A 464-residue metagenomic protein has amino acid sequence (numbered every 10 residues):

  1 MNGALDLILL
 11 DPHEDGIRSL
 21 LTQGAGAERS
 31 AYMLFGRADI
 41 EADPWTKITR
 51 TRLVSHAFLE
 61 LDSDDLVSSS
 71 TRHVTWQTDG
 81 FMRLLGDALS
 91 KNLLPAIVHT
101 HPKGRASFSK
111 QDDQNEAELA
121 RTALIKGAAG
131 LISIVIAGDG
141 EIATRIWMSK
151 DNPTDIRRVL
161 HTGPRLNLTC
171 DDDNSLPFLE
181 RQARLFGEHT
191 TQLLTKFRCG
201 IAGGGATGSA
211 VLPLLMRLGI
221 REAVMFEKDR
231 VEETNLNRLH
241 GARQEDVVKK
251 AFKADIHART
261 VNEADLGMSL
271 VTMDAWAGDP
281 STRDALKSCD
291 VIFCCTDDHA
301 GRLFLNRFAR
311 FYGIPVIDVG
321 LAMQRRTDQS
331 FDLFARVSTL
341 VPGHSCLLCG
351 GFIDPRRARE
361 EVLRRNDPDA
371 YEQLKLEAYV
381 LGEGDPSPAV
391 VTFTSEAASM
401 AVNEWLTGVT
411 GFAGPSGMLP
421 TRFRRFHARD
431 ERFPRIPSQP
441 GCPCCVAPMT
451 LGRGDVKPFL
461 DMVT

Functional and structural regions predicted by a protein language model:
M1-A96, P102-N167: Conserved beta-strand-loop surface patch within small alpha/beta domains used for substrate/adaptor or ligand engagement
T122-I125, A137-K150, T169-C170, T190-L193 (+3 more regions): Glycine-rich phosphate/adenylate-binding loop
A128-L131, M268, Y312-I314: A short helix->loop->beta-strand "cap" motif at the edges of active sites that frequently abuts
R158-A183: Non-catalytic propeptide/linker segments at domain boundaries
G187-E232: Glycine-rich adenosine-cofactor-binding loop
E222-L266: Glycine-rich phosphate-binding loop and adjoining beta1-alpha1-beta2 segment of Rossmann-like nucleotide-binding folds
F252-V291, T296-R302: A structured beta-alpha segment of the ubiquitous adenosine-cofactor-binding alpha/beta core
